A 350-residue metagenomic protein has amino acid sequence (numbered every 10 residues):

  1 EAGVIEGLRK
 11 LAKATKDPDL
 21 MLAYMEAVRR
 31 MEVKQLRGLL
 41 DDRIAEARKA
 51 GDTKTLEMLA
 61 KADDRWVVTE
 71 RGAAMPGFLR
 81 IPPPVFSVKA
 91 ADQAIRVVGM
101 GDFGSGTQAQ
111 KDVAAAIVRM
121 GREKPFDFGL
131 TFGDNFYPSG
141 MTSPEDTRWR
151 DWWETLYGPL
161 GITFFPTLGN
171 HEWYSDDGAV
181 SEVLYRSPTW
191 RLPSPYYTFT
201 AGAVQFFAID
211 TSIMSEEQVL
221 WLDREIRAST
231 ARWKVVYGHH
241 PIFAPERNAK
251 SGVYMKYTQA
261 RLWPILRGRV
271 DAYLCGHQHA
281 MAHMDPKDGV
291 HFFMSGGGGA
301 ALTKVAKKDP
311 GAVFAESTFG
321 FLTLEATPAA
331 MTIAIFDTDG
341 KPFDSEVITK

Functional and structural regions predicted by a protein language model:
E1-A2, K10-L11, D19-M31, K54-W66: Structural detector for internal amphipathic alpha-helices that build alpha-solenoid repeat scaffolds
A2-L11, K34-A45: Amphipathic alpha-helical scaffolding segments comprising HEAT/armadillo-like alpha-solenoid repeats
A14-D17, E46-A50: Short coil turns that connect the paired helices of HEAT/ARM alpha-solenoid repeats
V67-T147, E217, A244-P245: N-terminal active-site segment of His-dependent metallophosphoesterases
R71-G72, L79-R80, A91, A315-K350: A short C-terminal boundary segment appended to hydrolase-like catalytic domains
G77-P82, V118, Y137-K234, R247-A272 (+1 more regions): Extended active-site neighborhood of metal-dependent phosphoesterases/phosphodiesterases
V97-G99, G129-T131, P166-T167, V236 (+1 more regions): Residue-level marker for buried hydrophobic side chains located in beta-strands that build the well-ordered beta-sheet
G101-D102, G133-D134, I209, G238 (+1 more regions): Active-site flanking residues adjacent to catalytic metal/cofactor-binding acidic residues
